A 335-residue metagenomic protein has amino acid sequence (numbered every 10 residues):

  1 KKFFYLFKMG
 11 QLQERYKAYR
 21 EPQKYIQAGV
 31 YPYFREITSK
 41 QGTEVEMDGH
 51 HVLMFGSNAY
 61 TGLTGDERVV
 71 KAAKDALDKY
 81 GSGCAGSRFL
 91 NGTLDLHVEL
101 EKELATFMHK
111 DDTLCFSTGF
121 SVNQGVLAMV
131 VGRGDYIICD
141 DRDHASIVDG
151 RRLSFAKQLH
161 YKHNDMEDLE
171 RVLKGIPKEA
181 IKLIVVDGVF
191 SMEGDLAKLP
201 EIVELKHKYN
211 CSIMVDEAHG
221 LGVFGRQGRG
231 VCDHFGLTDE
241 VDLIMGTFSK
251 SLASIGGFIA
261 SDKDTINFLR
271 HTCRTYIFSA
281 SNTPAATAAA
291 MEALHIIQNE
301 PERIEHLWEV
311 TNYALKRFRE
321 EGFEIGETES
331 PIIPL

Functional and structural regions predicted by a protein language model:
E14-S82, C211: N-terminal "arm"/small-domain region of PLP-dependent enzymes with the aminotransferase-like
L63, H306-N312, R319-L335: Conserved PLP-binding catalytic core of the aspartate aminotransferase-like
S87-N91, E101-G125: Short loop-beta-helix segment that forms the pyridoxal 5′-phosphate
V126-A145: Conserved PLP-anchoring active-site segment centered on the Schiff-base-forming lysine
L159, H163-V215: Active-site phosphate-binding strand-loop segment of PLP-dependent enzymes
Q227, D233-F268: Active-site PLP attachment segment
A285-E305, K316-E321: Amphipathic alpha-helix from the class-I
